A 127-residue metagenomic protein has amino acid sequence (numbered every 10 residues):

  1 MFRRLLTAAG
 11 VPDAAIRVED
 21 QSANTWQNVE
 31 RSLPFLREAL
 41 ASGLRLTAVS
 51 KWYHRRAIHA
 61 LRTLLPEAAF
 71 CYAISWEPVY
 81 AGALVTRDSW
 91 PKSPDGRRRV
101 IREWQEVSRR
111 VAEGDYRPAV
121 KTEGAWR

Functional and structural regions predicted by a protein language model:
M1-K92, G96: A structural signal for short, hydrophobic/glycine-enriched beta-strand patches
G82-R127: A structured, mid-to-C-terminal "fold-capping" secondary-structure block
